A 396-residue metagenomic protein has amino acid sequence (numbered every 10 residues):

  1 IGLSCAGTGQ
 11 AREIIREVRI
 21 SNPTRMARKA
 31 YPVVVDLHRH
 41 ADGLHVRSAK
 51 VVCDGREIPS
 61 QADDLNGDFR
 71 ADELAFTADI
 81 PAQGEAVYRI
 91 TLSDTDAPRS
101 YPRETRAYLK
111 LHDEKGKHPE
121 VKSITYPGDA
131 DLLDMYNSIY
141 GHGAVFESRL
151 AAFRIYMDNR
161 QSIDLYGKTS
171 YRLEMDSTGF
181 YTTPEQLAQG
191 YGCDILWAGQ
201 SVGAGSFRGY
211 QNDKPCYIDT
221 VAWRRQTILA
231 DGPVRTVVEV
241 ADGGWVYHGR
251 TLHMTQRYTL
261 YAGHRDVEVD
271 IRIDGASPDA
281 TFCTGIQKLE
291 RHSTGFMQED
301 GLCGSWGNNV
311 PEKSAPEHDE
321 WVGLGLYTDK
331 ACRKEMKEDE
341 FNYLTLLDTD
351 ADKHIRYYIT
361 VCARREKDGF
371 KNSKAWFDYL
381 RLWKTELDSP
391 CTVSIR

Functional and structural regions predicted by a protein language model:
I1-I15: Bacterial Sec-dependent N-terminal signal peptides
A11-P119, S123-I124, D129-D134, G141: Alpha-mannosidase-like glycoside hydrolase catalytic domains involved in N-glycan trimming, generalizing to other
R16-I20, L150, Q256, V267-D274: Short, well-ordered beta-strand segments enriched in hydrophobic/aromatic residues
R47-E73, E290-N308, T328-C332: Solvent-exposed beta-strand/loop surfaces of large extracellular or lumenal domains
N66-I80, I90, L324-R396: Beta-strand-rich recognition/accessory modules
D94-D219: Solvent-exposed N-terminal domain segments of exported/luminal and surface proteins
Q186-A262: Extended, loop-rich substrate-binding clefts of extracytoplasmic carbohydrate-active enzymes
M254, R265-E299: Acidic (Asp/Glu-rich), glycine- and aromatic
